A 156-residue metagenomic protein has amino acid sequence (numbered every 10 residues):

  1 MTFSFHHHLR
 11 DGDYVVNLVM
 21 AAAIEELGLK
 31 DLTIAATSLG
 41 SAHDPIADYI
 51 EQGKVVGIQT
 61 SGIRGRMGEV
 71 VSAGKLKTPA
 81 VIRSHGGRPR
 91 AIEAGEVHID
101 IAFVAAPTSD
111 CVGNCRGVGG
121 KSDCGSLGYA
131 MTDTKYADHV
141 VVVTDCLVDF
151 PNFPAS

Functional and structural regions predicted by a protein language model:
M1-S156: Conserved alpha/beta enzyme-core scaffold
